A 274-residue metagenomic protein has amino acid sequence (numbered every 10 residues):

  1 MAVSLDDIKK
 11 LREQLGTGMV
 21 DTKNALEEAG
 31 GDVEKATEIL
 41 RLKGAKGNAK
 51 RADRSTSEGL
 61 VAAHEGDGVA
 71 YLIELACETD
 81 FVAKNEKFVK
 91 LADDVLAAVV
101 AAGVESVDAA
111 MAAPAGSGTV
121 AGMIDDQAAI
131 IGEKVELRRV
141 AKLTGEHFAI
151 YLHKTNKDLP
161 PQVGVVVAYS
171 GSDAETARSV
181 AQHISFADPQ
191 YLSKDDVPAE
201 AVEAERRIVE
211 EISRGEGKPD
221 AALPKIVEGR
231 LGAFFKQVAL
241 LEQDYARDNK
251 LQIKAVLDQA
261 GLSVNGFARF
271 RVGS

Functional and structural regions predicted by a protein language model:
A2-S274: N-terminal assembly/interaction segments in proteins that build large macromolecular machines
